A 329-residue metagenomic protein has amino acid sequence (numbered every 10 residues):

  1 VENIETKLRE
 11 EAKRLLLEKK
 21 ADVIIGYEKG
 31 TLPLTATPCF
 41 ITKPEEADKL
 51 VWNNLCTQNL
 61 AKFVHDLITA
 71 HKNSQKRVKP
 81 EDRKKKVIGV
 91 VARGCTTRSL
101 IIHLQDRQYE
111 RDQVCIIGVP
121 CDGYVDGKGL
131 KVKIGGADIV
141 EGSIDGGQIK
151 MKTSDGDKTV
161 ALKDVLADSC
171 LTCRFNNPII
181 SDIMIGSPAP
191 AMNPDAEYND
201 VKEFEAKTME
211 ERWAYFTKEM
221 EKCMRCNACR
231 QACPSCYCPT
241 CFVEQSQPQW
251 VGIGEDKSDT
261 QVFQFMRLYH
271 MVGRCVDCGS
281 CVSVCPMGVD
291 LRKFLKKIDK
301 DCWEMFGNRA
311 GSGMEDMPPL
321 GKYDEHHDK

Functional and structural regions predicted by a protein language model:
V1-F216: Iron-sulfur-associated redox domains of electron-transfer enzymes in respiratory and anaerobic energy metabolism
E5-L8, C226, L291: Generic structural signal for well-ordered, non-membrane alpha-helical segments in soluble metabolic enzymes
A21-D22, E110, C229, C281 (+1 more regions): A general structural signal for well-ordered secondary-structure junctions
V90-R93, C223, V284: Active-site-adjacent beta-strand anchor residues
T96, C229, D290-L291: Helix N-cap / loop-to-helix initiation motif
R98, Q231, S283: Short alpha-helical basic/polar micro-motif
K163-D182, C226-C229, C236-C241, C278-C281: Cysteine-cluster motifs in flexible loop/terminal segments that predominantly coordinate metals
P194-E221, S235-K329: Ferredoxin-type iron-sulfur electron-transfer modules in oxidoreductases and energy-metabolism complexes
